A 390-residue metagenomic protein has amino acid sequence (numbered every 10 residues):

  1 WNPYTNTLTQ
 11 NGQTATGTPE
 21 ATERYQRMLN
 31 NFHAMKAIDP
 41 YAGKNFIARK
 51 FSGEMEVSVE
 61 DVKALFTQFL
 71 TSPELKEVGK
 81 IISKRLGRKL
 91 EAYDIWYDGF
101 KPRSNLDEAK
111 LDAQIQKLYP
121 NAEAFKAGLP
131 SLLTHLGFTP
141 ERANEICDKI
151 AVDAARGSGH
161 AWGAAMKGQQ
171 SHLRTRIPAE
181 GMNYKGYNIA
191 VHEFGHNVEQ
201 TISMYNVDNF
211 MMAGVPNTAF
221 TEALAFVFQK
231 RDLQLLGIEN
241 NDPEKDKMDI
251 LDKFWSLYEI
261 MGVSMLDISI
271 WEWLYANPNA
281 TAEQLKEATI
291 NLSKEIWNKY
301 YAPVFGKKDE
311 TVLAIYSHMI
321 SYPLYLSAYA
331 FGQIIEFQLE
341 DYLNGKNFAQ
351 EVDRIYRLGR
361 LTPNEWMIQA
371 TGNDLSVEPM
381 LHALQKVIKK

Functional and structural regions predicted by a protein language model:
W1-T7, M35-L106, N279-K390: C-terminal, non-catalytic "cap/extension" segments appended to globular domains
N2-H172: Contiguous, non-catalytic segments that form substrate-binding/exosite surfaces or channel walls
H33-K36, I202-N206, F210-W255, G332 (+1 more regions): Post-HExxH zinc-binding segment in Zn-dependent metallohydrolases
G99-N105, A161-L173, F194-Y205, N240-D242 (+1 more regions): Active-site-adjacent bridging/hinge elements
L106-K117, S171-K185, S203-G214, E244-D252 (+2 more regions): Glycine- and acidic
G128-L136, E193, N197, T201 (+7 more regions): Generic, well-ordered alpha-helical scaffold segments in large soluble proteins
L173-M204, A225-F226, G332: Active-site recognition of the HExxH zinc-binding catalytic motif
Q234-S317: Long, amphipathic alpha-helical stalk/connector segments used for oligomerization, subunit docking, or mechanical
